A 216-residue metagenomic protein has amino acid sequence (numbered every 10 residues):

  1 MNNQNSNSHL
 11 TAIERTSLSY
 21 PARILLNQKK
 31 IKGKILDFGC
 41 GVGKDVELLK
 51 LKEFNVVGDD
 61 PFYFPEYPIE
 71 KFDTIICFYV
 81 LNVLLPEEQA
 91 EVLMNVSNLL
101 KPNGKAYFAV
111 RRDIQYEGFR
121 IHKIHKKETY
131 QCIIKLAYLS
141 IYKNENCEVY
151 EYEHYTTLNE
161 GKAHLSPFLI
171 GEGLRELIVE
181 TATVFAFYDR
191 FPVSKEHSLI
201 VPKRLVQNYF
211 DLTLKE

Functional and structural regions predicted by a protein language model:
M1-E70, N95, K105-K162: Class I (Rossmann-like) S-adenosyl-L-methionine-dependent methyltransferase catalytic domain, capturing the SAM-binding
I31-K32, E70-K71, P102, A182 (+1 more regions): Residue-level preference for short coil/turn positions at secondary-structure junctions
I76: A conserved beta-strand element that flanks and buttresses the S-adenosyl-L-methionine
Y79-V80: Short catalytic micro-motifs in class I SAM-dependent methyltransferases
E88, H122-H125, L214-E216: Alpha-helix N-cap and loop-to-helix initiation/capping positions
A90-P102: A short glycine-rich, Lys/Arg-flanked "PGG" loop and its adjoining helix->strand segment in the class I
L158-E216: HIT superfamily nucleotide-processing domains
